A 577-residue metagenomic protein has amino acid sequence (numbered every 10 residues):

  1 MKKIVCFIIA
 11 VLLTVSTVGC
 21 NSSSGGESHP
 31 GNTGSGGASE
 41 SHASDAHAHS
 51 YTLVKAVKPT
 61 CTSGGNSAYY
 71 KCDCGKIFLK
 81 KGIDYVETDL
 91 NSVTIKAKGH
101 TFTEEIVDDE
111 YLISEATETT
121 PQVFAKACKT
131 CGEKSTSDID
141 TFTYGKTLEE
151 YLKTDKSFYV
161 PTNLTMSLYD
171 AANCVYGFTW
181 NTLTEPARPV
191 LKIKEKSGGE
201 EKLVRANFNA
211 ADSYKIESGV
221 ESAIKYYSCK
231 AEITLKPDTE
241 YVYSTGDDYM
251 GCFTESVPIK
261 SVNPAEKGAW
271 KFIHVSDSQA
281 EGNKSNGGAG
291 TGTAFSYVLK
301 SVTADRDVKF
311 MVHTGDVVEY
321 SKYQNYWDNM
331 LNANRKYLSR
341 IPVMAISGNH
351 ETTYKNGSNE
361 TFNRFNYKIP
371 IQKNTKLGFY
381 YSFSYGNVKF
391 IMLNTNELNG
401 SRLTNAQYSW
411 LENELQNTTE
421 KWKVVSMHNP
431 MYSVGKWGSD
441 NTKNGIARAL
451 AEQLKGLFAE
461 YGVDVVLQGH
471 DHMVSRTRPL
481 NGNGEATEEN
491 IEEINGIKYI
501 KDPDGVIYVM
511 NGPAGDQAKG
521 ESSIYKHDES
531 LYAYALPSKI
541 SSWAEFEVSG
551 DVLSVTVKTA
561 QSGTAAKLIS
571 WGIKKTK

Functional and structural regions predicted by a protein language model:
V15-S39: Sec-dependent signal peptide cleavage junction
G31, E40-L148: Extracellular modular ligand-binding repeats in secreted and cell-surface proteins
K146-K284, A304, K539, E545-K577: Acidic, histidine-bearing metal-coordination/catalytic regions of metal-dependent phosphoesterases
W180, G292-K355: Core catalytic region of metal-dependent phosphoesterases/phosphodiesterases, especially metallo-beta-lactamase-like
A223, A231, P237-P258, Y326-T419 (+6 more regions): Extended active-site neighborhood of metal-dependent phosphoesterases/phosphodiesterases
H274-S276, F310-D316, Y320, P342-N349 (+4 more regions): Active-site neighborhood of phospho(di)ester-bond hydrolases with catalytic His/Asp-centered motifs
A280-K284, E319-Y323, S347-N356, L398-S401 (+3 more regions): Active-site environment of divalent metal-dependent phosphoester hydrolases
G287, K421-V466, R478, G484-T487: Active-site-proximal segments of metal-dependent phosphoesterases and phosphodiesterases across multiple
